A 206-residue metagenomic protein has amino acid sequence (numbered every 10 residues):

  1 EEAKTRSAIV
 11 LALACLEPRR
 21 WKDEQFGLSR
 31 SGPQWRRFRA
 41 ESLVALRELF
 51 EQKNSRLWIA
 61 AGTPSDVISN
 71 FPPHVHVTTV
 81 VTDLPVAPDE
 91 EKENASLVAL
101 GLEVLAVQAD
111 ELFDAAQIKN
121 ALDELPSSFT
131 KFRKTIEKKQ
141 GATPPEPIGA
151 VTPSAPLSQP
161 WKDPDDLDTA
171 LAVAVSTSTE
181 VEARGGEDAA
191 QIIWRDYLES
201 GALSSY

Functional and structural regions predicted by a protein language model:
E1-P144: Trp/Phe/Arg-rich N-terminal binding region typifying the photolyase-homology
D123-Y206: Glycine/tryptophan-enriched, flexible segments
